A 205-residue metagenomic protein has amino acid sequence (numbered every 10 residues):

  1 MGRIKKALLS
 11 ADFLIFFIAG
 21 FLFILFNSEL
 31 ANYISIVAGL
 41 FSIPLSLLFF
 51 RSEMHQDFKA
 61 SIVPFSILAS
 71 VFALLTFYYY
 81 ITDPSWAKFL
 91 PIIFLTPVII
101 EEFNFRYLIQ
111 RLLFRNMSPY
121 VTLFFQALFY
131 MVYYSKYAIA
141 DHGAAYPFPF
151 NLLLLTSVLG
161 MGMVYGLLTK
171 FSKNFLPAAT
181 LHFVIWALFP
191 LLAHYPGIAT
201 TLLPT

Functional and structural regions predicted by a protein language model:
M1-L9, T76-F89, I93: N-terminal leader/targeting helix
M1-M54, H142-G143, V164, T169 (+1 more regions): N-terminal, membrane-interfacial amphipathic/helix-forming hydrophobic leader that caps and precedes the first
L9-S10, P64, Q126: Select subsegments of transmembrane alpha-helices in polytopic membrane proteins, especially boundary-proximal
F21-E29, L75-S85, S135-G143: Juxtamembrane "helix-exit" motif on the non-cytosolic side of transmembrane helices
R51-K59, P84-A87: Alpha-helical transmembrane segments of integral membrane proteins, especially early/N-terminal helices
F58-A69, F89, M117-V121: Cytoplasmic-side transmembrane-helix entry/capping segments in multi-pass membrane proteins
I67-F77: A generic, lipid-embedded transmembrane alpha helix
W86-T205: Transmembrane helix-loop-helix hairpins at the membrane interface of multi-pass integral membrane proteins
